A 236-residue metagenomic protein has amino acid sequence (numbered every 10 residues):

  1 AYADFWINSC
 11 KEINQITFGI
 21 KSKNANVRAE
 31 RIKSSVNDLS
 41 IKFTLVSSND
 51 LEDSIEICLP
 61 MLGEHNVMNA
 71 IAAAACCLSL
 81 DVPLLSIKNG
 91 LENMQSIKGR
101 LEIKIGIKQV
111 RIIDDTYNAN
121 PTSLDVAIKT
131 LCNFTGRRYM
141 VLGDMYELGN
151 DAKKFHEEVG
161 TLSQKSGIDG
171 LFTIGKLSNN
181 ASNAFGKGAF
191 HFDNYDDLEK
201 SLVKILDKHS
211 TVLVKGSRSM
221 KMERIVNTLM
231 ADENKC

Functional and structural regions predicted by a protein language model:
A1-R111, G136, T161-Q164, I168-G170 (+2 more regions): Acidic, Mg2+-coordinating active-site environments of NTP-dependent enzymes
A1-Y2, N118-A119, M145-Y146, L177 (+2 more regions): Short glycine-rich anion-binding loops that position phosphate/pyrophosphate groups of nucleotides and phosphorylated
I7-C10, D125-V126, K153-K154, N183-G186 (+2 more regions): Short amphipathic alpha-helical segments
A70, Y139-M145, H209, K215: Short beta-strands and strand-loop turn motifs
I97-G99, T116-K187, H191, N234-C236: Active-site beta-alpha connecting loops in nucleotide-dependent enzymes
K98-R100, S219, E223-N227: ATP-dependent carboxylate/acyl-activation modules
E199-D207: Short amphipathic alpha-helix with an adjacent loop that forms part of the alpha/beta core around
T211-V212, T228-C236: SAM-dependent methyltransferases
